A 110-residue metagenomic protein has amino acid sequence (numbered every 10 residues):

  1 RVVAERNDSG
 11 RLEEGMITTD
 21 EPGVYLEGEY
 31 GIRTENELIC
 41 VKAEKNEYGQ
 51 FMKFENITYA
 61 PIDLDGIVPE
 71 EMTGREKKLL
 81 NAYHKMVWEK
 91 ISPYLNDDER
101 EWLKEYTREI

Functional and structural regions predicted by a protein language model:
R1-I110: Charged, cofactor-coupling segments
